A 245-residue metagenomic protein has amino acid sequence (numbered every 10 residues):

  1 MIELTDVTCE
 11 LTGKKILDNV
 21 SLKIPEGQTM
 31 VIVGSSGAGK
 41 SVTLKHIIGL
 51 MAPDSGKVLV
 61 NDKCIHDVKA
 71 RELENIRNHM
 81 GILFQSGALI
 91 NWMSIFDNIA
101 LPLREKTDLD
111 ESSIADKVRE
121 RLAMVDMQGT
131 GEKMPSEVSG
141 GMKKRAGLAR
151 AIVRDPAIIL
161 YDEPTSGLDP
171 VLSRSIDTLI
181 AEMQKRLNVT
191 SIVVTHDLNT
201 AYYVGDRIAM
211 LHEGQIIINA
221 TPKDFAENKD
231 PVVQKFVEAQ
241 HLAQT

Functional and structural regions predicted by a protein language model:
I48: Helix-to-loop junction immediately C-terminal to a conserved catalytic motif
K63-C64, E111-T130, A181: Conserved ABC ATPase "signature" region
W92-L101: Short coil-to-helix segment of the ABC ATPase nucleotide-binding domain corresponding to the Q-loop/switch region
M134-V138, M142: Conserved ABC ATPase signature
V153-A157: A short, proline-enriched helix->beta-strand linker immediately N-terminal to the Walker B motif in ABC-type P-loop
I159-D162: Catalytic Walker B motif of ABC-type/P-loop ATPase nucleotide-binding domains
